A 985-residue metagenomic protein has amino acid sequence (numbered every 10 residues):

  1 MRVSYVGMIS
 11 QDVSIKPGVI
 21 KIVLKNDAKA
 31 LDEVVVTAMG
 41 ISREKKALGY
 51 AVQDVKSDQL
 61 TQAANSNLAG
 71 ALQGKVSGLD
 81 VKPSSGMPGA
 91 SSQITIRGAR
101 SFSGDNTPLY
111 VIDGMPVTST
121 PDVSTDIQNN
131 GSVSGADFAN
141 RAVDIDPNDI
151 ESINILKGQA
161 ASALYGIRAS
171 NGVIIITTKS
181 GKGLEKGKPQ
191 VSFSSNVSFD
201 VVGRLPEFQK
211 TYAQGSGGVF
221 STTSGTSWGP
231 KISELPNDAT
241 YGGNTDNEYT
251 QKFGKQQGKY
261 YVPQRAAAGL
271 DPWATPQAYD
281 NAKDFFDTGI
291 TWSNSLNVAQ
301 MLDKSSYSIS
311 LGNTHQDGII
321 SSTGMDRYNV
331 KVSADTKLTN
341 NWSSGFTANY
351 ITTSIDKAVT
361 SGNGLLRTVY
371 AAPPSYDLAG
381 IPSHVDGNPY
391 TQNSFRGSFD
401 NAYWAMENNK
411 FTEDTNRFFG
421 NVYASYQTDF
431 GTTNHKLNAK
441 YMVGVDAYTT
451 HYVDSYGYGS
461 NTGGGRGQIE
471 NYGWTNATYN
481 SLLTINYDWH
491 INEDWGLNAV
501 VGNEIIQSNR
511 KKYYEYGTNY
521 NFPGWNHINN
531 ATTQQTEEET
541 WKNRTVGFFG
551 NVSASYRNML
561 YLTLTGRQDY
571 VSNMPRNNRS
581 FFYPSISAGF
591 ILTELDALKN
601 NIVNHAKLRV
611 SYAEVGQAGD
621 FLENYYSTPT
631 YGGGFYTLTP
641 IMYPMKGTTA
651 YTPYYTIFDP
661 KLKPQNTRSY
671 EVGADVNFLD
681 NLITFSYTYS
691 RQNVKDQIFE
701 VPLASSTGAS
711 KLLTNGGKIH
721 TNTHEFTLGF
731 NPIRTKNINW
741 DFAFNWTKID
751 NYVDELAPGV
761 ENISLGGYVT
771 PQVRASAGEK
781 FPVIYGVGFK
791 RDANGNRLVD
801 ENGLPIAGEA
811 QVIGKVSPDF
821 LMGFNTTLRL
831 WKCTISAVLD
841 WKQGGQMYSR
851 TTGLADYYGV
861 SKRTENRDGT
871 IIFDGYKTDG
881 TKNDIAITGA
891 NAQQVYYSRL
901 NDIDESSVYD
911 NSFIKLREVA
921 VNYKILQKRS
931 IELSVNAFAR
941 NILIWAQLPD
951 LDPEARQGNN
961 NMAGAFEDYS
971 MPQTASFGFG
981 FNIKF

Functional and structural regions predicted by a protein language model:
R2-S10, K16-T61, A69, K82: Short, acidic, small-residue-rich periplasmic hinge/interaction motif at the N-terminus of Gram-negative outer-membrane
I20-I22, K75-S77, P147-S192, F286 (+3 more regions): A beta-strand signature from Gram-negative outer-membrane beta-barrel systems, especially the internal plug domain
A51-G74, D80-G86, I94-S101, D137-V143 (+4 more regions): Short, polar/charged loop or turn motifs at beta-strand boundaries
L60, T107, R327, S333-W342 (+8 more regions): Extracellular/periplasmic, surface-exposed regions of secreted and cell-surface proteins
G70-S124, E151-S152, S162-K182, G859: Extracytoplasmic beta-strand/coil segments of soluble accessory domains associated with Gram-negative outer-membrane
K75, M87-S92, F102-Y110, V117-A142 (+7 more regions): Residues embedded in well-ordered regular secondary structure
G203-V262, I351-Q392, K512, A606-I641 (+2 more regions): A surface-exposed, glycine/aromatic-enriched loop/edge motif typical of exported proteins
S227, A266-P272, A282, M645-Y655 (+7 more regions): Surface-exposed, extracytoplasmic segments of Gram-negative outer-membrane nutrient-acquisition systems
